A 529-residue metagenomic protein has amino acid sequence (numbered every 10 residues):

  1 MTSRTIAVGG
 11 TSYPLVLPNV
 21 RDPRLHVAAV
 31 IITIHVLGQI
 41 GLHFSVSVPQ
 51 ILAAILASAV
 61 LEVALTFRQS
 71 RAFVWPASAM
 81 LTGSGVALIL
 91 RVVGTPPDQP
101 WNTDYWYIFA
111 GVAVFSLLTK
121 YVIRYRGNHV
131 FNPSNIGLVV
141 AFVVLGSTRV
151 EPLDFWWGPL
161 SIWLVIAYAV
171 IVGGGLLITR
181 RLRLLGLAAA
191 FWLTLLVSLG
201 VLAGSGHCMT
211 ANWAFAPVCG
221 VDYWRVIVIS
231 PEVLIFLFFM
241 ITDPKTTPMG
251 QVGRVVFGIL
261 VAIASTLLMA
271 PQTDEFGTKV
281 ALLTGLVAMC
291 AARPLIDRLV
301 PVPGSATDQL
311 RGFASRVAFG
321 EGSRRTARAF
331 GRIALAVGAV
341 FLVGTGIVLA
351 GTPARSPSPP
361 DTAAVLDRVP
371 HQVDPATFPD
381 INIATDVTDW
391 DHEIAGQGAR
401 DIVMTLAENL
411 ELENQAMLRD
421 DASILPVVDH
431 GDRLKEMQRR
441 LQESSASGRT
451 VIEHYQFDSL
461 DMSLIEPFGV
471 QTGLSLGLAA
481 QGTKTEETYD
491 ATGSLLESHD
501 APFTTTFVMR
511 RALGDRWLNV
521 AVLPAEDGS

Functional and structural regions predicted by a protein language model:
M1-F67: N-terminal signal-anchor module of multipass membrane proteins
G10-L15, G38, A59-R71, F115-H129 (+2 more regions): C-terminal ends of transmembrane helices
L42-A57, V93-G111, P152-A167, G220-V233: Structural signature of hydrophobic alpha-helical transmembrane segments
H43-S45, A64-V74, L88-A110, V122-F131 (+1 more regions): Transmembrane alpha-helix boundary signature
W106, P159-V165, G186-A189, W224-S230 (+2 more regions): Loop-to-transmembrane alpha-helix initiation sites
G322-P353: Internal/C-terminal transmembrane anchor helices
P353-A363, E466-S529: Exposed beta-sheet edge and beta->alpha loop/turn motif
V373-Q456: Core segments of small alpha/beta cavity-forming domains
